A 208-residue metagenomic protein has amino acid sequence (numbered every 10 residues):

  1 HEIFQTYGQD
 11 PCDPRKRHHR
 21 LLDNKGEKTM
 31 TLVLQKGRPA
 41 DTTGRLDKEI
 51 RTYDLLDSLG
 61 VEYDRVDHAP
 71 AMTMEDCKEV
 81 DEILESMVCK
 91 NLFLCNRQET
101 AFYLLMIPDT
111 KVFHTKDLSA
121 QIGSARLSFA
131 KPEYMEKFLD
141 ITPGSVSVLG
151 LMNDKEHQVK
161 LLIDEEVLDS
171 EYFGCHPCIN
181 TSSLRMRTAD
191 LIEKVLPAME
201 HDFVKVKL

Functional and structural regions predicted by a protein language model:
H1, D13-T29: Short, Lys/Arg-enriched N-terminal segments with co-localized hydrophobic residues within the first ~10-30 amino acids
N24-G26, M30-L208: Extended, low-hydrophobicity, polar/charged segments
